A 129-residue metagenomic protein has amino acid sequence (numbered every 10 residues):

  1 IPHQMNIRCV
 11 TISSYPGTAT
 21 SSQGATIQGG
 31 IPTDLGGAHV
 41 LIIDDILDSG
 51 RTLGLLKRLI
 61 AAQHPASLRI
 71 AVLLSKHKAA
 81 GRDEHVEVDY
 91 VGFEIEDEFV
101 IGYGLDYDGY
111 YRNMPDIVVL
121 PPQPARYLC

Functional and structural regions predicted by a protein language model:
I1-C129: PRPP-associated nucleotide enzymes
